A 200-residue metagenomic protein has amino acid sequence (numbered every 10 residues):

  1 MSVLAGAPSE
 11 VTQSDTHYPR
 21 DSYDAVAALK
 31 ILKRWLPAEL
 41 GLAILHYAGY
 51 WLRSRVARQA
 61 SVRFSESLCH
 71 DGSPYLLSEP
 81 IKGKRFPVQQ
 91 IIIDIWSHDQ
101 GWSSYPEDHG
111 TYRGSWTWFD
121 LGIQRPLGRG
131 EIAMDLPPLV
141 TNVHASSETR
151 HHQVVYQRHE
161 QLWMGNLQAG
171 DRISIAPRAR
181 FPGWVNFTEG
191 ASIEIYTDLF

Functional and structural regions predicted by a protein language model:
M1-R34: CRL adaptor-proximal regions
L36-A48: Short hydrophobic alpha-helical "box" of cullin-RING ligase substrate receptors that recruits the CRL scaffold
E66-K84, V155-L162: Short beta-strands within extracellular/lumenal beta-sheet-rich domains
R85-G110, I175-P177: A short beta-strand element within beta-rich, extracytoplasmic domains of secreted/secretory-pathway proteins
V88-Q90, W163-P182: Noncatalytic modules at the cell exterior or secretory-pathway interfaces, chiefly beta-strand-rich lectin/adhesion
E107-H109, W116-G122, R172-F200: Exposed low-complexity, polar/acidic, P/S/T/G-rich flexible segments that act as propeptides, protease-susceptible
A133-T149: Solvent-exposed serine/threonine-rich low-complexity stretches and specific carbohydrate-binding patches
H144-N166: Beta-sandwich interaction modules
